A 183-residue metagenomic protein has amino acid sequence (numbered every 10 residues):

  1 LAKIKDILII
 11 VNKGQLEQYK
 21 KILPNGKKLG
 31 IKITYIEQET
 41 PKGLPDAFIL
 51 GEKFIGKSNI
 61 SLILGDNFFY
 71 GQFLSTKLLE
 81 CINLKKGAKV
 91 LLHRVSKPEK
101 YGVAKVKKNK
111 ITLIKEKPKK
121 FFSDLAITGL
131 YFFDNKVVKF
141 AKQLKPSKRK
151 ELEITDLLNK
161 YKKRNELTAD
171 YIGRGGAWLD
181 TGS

Functional and structural regions predicted by a protein language model:
L1-L64, F68-T76: Conserved N-terminal catalytic core of the sugar/cofactor nucleotidyltransferase
P24-G30, K105-V106, K160-K163: Short, conserved catalytic or adaptor-binding loops enriched in Gly and charged residues
Y35, G51, D66, A104 (+3 more regions): Residue-level signal for inorganic ion chemistry
I36-Q38, L91, D170-I172: Conserved beta-strand termini and adjacent loop/short-helix elements that scaffold enzyme active sites in alpha/beta
P41-L44, K97-E99, K120-F121, A177-L179: A short acidic, often aromatic-flanked loop/helix-cap motif at beta-alpha or helix-coil junctions that lines enzyme
S61, S75, L79-I82, K110-G182: Catalytic-core segments of class I nucleotidyltransferases/pyrophosphorylases that form NMP-activated intermediates
G71-E99: Conserved donor-nucleotide/metal-binding helix-loop-beta segment in metal-dependent transferases, i.e., the alpha-helix
V90-L92, V103, L130-F132: Conserved hydrophobic/aromatic beta-strand scaffold that supports enzyme active sites
